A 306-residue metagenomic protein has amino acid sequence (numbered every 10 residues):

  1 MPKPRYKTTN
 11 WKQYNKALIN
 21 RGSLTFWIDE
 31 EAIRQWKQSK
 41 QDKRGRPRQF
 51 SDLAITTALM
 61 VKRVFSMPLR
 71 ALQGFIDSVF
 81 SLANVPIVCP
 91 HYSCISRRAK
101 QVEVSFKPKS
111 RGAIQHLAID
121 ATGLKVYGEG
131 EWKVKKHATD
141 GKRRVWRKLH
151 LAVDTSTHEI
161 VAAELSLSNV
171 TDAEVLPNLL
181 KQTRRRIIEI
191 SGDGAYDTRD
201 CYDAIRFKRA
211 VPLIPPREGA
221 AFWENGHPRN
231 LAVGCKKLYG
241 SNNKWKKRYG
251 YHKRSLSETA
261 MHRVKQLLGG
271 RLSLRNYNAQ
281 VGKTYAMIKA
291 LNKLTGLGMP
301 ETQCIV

Functional and structural regions predicted by a protein language model:
M1-R44: Basic, low-complexity segments
P2, D52-V64, N242-V306: Basic, amphipathic alpha-helical segments enriched in Lys/Arg and hydrophobic/aromatic residues
P2-K7, G194, T198-Q266: Helix-centered, glycine/charged polyanion-binding patches within enzymatic domains that contact phosphate-containing
K3, S23, G112-I114, H252: Sequence-level motif detector for i,i+2 pairs with an aromatic at +2
W11-Q13, T122, I214: Short polar catalytic/cofactor-binding loops
S23, V104-K107, A210, G269 (+1 more regions): Generic structural signal for secondary-structure transition and capping sites
K40-T56, V64-R70, G74, S78 (+7 more regions): Polybasic low-complexity intrinsically disordered regions
A83-P86, K293: Short arginine-rich
